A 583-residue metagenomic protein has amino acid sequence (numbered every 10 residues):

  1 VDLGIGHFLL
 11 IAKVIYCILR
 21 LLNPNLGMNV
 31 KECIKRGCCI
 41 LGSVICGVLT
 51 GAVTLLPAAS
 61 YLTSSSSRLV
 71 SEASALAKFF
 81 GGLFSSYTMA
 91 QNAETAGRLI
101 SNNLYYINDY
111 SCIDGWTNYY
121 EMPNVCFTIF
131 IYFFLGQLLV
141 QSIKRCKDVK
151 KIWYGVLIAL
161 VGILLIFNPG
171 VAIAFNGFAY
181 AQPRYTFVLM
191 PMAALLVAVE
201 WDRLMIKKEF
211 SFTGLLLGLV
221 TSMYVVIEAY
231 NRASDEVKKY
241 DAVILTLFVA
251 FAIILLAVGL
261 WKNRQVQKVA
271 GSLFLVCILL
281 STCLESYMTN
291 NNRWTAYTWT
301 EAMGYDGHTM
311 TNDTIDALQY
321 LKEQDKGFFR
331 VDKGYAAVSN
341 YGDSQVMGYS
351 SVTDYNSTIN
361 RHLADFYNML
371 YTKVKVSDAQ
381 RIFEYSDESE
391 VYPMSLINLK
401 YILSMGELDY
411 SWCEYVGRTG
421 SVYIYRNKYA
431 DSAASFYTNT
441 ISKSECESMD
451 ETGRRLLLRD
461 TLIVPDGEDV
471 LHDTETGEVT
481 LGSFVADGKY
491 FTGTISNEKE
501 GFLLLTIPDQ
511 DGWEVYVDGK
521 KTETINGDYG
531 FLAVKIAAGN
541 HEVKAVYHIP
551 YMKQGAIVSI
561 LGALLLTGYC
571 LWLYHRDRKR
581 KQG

Functional and structural regions predicted by a protein language model:
I5, K151-M310, A538-G583: Contiguous transmembrane helix-bundle modules in multi-pass membrane proteins
H7-G47, P57-A58, F251-L256: Perimembrane helix-loop-helix junctions
L26-C38, Q137-I163, Q265, D354: Membrane-interface helix-loop-helix junctions at transmembrane boundaries of multi-pass membrane enzymes, predominantly
K31-A59, S71-K78, Y154-V161, L215-T221 (+1 more regions): Hydrophobic alpha-helical membrane-interfacial segments at the cytosolic entry of transmembrane helices
G37, T50-K144, V171-I173, P183 (+3 more regions): Periplasmic/ER-lumenal interhelical loops and adjacent helix-loop junctions in multi-pass membrane proteins
I278-H308, Q319-M394, Y429-D469, Q510 (+1 more regions): Extracytoplasmic/lumenal acceptor-recognition loop(s) of multi-pass membrane glycoenzymes
R330-K333, L399-M405: Short, hydrophobic beta-strand segments that form beta-sheet elements in well-ordered domains
D460-G583: Active-site-proximal, structured, solvent-exposed surfaces of multi-pass membrane proteins that position macromolecular
